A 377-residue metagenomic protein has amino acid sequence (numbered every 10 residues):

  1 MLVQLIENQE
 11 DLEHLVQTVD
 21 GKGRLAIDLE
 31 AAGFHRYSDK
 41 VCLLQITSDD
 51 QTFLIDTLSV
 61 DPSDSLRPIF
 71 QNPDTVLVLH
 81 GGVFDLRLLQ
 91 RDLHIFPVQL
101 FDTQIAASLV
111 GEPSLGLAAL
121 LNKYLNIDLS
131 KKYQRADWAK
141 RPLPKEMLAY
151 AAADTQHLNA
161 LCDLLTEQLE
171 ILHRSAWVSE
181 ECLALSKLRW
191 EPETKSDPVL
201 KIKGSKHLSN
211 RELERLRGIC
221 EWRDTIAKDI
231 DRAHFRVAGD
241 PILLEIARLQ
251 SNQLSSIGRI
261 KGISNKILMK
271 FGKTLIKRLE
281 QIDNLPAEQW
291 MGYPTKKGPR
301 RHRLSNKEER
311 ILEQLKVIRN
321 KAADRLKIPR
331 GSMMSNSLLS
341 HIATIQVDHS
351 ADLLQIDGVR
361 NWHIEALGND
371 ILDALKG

Functional and structural regions predicted by a protein language model:
M1-L25, L29: N-terminal accessory regions of nucleic-acid-interacting proteins
L5, Q45, D50-S65, I69-N159 (+2 more regions): Active-site-proximal helix-loop-helix substrate-binding element of RNase H-like nuclease domains
N8, G81-G82, G239, S335: Helix N-cap/beta->alpha junction signal
A26, H35, C42-I46: Non-catalytic, usually N-terminal nucleic-acid engagement modules in DNA/RNA processing proteins
E30-F34, A106, G262-S264: Short beta-turn/strand-loop junction motif enriched in small, turn-promoting residues
S38-K40, Q346: A short, glycine/Asx- and small/polar-enriched loop/turn that sits immediately N-terminal to a beta-strand
K145-E146, L161, L165-G377: Accessory DNA-binding and partner-docking regions appended to nucleic-acid-acting proteins, especially the terminal
